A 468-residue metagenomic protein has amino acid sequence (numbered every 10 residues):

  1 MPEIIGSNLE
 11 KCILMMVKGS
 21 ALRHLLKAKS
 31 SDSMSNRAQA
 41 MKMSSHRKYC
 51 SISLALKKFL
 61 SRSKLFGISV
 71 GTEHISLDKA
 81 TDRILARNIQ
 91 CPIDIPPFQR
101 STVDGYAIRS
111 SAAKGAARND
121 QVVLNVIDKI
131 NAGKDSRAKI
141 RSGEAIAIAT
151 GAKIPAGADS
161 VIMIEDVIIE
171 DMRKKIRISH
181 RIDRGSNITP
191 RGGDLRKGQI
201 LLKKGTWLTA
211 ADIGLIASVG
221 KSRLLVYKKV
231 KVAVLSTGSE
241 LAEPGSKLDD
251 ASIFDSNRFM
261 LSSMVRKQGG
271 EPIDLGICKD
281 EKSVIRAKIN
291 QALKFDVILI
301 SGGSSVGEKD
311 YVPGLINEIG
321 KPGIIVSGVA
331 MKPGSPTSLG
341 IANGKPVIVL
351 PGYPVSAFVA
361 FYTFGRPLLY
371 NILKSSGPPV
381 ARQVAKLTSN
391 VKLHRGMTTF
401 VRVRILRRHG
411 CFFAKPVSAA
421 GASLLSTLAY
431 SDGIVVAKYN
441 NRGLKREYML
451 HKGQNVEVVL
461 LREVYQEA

Functional and structural regions predicted by a protein language model:
P2-D120, A147, P190, S375-F400: Short, low-complexity N-terminal leaders and the immediately following helix N-cap/first helix
I5, S252, R258, K267-R382: Short glycine/threonine-rich loop/turn motifs
M34-R37, M41-K42, R100, A117 (+1 more regions): C-terminal terminal segments
N36-S53, Y106-D274, K279, S418 (+1 more regions): Short, glycine/charged-enriched hinge/interface segments at domain edges or termini
R47-L54, T72-I75, K79, V103 (+24 more regions): Conserved active-site and cofactor/substrate-binding residues in soluble primary-metabolism enzymes
I68, E73-L77, F98-L124, G157-R173 (+2 more regions): Short beta-strand/loop turn elements enriched in aromatics
I93-D94, I130-D135, G185-P190, V435-K445: Short alpha-helix capping/helix-loop boundary micro-motifs
